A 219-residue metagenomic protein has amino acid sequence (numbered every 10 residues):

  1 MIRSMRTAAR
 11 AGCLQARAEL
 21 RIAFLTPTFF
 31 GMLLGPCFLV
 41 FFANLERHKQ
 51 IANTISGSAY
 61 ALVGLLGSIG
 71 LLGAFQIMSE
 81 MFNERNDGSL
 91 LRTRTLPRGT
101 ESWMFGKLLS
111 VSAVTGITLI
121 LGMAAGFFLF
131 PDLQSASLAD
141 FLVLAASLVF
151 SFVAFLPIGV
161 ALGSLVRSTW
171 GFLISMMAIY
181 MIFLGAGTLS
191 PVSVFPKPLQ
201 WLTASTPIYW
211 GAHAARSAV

Functional and structural regions predicted by a protein language model:
M1-P36, G88: Aromatic- and glycine-rich beta-strand/loop motifs that create alpha-glucan
I2, T28, A59, G70-F75 (+2 more regions): Short alpha-helical transmembrane interface motifs in multi-pass membrane proteins
R3, T7-L14, S190-V219: Short hydrophobic, aromatic-rich alpha-helical segments embedded in or entering the lipid bilayer of multi-pass
Q15, L33-L34, L65, E84 (+4 more regions): Residue-level recognition of transmembrane alpha-helices in multi-pass small-molecule transporters/permeases
I22-K49, S58-Q76, G116-T118, S175-L184: Hydrophobic alpha-helical transmembrane segments of multi-pass membrane transport/permease proteins
A23, A74-R98: Transmembrane helix boundary and interhelical loop/hinge segments in multi-pass membrane proteins
A43-K49, G163-Y209: Transmembrane helix segments
T100, M104-F183: Alpha-helical transmembrane segments and their short interhelical loops
